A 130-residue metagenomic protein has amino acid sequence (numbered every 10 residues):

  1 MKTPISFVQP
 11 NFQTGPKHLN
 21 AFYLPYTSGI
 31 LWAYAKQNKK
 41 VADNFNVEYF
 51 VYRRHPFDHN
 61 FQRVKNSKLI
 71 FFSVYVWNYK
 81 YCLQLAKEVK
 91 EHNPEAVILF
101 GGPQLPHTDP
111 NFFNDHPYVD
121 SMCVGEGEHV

Functional and structural regions predicted by a protein language model:
M1-I5: Extreme N-terminal starter segment of soluble prokaryotic enzymes
F7-Q13: Short loop/turn segments at strand-loop or loop-helix junctions that form parts of catalytic or ligand-binding pockets
Q13-T14, K68: Generic signal for short, ordered secondary-structure residues within or immediately flanking folded domains
T14-S28: Glycine- and acidic-residue-enriched helix-capping/strand-helix junction motifs
L31-Q37: A short, N-terminal amphipathic alpha-helix
Y34, D43-V130: Glycine-rich beta-alpha loop elements in corrinoid/cobalamin-binding modules across cobalamin-dependent enzymes
